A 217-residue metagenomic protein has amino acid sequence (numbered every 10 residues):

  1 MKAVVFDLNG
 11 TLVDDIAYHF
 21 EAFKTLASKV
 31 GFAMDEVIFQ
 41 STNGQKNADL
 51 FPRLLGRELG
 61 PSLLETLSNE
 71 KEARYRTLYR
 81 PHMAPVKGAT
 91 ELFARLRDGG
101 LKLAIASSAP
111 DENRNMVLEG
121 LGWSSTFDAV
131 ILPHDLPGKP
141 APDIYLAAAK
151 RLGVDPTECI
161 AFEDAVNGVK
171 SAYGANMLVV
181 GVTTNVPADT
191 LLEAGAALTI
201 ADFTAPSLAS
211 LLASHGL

Functional and structural regions predicted by a protein language model:
M1-K2, A94-R97, P110-L217: Asp-based, Mg2+/Mn2+-dependent phosphohydrolase catalytic module
M1-S41: Active-site neighborhood of HAD-like aspartate-dependent phosphohydrolases
L12, L103-A106, A161, G181: Conserved SAM-binding loop
Y18, T42, K46, E70 (+6 more regions): Short beta->alpha linker loops
F20, K24, E36, G44 (+3 more regions): An amphipathic alpha-helix signature
F32, R57-L59, W123, G153-V154: Helix N-cap/coil-helix junction residues
G44-T77, R95: A metal-dependent, Asp-based hydrolase signature
T77-I105, D111, N115, P142: Short, acidic loop-to-helix structural element flanking the phosphoryl-transfer center in phosphate-processing enzymes
